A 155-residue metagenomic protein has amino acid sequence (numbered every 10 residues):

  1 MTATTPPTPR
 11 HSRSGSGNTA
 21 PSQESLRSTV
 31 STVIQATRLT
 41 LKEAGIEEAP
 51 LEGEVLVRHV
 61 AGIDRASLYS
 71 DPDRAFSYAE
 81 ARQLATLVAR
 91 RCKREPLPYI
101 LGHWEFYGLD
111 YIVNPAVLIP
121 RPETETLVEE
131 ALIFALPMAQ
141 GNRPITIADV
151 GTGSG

Functional and structural regions predicted by a protein language model:
M1-S67, F76: Non-catalytic accessory regions of SAM-dependent methyltransferases
T8-H11, Q23, P98, P122 (+2 more regions): Intrinsically disordered, low-complexity segments enriched in proline/serine/threonine
S16-N18, H103, N142: Intrinsically disordered, low-complexity regions
R27, S31, P50, A81 (+2 more regions): Short, structured helix-loop boundary elements
P50-L51, V55-F134: Conserved AdoMet
T126-G155: Conserved SAM/SAH cofactor-binding pocket of Class I
